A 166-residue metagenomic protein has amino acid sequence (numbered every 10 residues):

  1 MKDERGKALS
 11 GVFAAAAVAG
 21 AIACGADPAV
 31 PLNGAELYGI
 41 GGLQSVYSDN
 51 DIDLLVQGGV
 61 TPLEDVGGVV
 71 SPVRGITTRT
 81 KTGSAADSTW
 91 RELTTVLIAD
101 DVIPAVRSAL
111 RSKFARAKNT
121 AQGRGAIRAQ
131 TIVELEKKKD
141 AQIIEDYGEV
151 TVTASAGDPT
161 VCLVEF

Functional and structural regions predicted by a protein language model:
A8-F13, A17, C24-F166: Structured, hydrophobic secondary-structure cores that serve as assembly/anchoring elements
